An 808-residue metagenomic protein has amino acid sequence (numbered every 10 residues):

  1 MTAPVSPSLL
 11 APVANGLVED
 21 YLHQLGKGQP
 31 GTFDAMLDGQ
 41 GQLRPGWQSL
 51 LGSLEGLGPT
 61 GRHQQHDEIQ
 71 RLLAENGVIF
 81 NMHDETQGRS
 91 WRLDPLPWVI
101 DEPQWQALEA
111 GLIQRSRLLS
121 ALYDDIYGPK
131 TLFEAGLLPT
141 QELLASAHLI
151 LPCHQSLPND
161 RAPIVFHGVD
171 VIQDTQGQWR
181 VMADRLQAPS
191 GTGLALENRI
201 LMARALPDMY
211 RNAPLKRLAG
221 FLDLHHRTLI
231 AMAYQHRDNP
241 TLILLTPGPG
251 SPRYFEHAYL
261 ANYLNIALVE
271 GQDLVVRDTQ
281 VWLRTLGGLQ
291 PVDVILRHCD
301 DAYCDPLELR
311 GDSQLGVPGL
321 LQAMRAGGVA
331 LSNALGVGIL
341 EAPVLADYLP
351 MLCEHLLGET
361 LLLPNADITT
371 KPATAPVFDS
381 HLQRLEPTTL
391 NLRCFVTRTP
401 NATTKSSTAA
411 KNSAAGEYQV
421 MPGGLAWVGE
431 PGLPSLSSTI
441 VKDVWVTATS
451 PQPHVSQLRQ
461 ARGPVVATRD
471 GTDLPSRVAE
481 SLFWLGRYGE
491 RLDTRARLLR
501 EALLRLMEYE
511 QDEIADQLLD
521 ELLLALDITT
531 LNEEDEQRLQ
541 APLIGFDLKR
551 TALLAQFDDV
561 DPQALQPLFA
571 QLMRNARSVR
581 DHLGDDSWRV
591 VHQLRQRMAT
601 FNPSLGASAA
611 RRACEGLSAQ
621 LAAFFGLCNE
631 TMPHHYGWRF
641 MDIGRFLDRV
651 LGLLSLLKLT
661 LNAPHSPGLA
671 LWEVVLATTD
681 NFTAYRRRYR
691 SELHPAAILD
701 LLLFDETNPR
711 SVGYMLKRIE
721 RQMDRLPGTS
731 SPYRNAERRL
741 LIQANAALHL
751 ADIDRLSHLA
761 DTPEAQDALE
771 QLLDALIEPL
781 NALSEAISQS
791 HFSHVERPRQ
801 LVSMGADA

Functional and structural regions predicted by a protein language model:
M1-L10: N-terminal acidic, proline/glycine-rich, low-complexity intrinsically disordered segments
P12-G39: Short acidic, Pro/Gly- and aromatic-enriched capping/linker segments at domain boundaries
Q24-K27, A35-M36, R199-I200, G248-N365: Conserved N-proximal alpha/beta basic substrate-recognition cap immediately N-terminal to, or forming the N-lobe
G46-Q64, D293: Short, surface-exposed, low-complexity cationic segments
V78-P163, D174-Q176, L186-L242, G248-H257 (+5 more regions): Alpha-helical transmembrane segments and their helix-helix packing motifs
P158, D170, V294-D301, L349 (+1 more regions): ATP-grasp fold ATP-binding core
H167-Q173: Two-metal-ion RNase H-like nuclease active-site motif
V181-R185: Short hydrophobic beta-strand that contains or immediately precedes a catalytic carboxylate
